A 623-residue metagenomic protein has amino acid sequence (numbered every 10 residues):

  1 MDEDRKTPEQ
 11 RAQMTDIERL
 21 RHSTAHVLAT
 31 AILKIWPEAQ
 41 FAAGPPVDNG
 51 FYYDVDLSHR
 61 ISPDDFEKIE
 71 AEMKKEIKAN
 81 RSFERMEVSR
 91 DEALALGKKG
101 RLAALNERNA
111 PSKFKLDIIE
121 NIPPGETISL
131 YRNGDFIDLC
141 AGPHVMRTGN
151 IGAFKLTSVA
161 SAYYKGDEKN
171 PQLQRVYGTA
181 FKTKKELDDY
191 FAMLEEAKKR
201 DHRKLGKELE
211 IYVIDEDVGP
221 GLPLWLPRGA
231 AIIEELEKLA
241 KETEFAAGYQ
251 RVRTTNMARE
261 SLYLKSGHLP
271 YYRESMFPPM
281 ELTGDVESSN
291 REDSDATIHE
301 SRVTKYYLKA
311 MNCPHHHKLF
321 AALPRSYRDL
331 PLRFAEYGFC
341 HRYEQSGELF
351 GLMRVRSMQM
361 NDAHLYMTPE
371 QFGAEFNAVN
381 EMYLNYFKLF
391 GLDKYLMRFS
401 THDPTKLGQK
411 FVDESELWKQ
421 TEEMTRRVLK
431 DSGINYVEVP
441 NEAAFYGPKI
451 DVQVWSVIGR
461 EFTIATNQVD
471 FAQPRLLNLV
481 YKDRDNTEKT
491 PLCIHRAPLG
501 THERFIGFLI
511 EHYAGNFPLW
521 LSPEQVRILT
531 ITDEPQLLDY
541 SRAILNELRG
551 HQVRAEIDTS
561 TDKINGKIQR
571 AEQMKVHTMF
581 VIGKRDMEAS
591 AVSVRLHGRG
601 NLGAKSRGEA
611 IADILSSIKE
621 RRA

Functional and structural regions predicted by a protein language model:
M1-Q40, D48, D54-A623: NTP/phosphate- and nucleic-acid-binding module
P45: Structural signature of FAD isoalloxazine-binding scaffolds in flavoprotein oxidoreductases
